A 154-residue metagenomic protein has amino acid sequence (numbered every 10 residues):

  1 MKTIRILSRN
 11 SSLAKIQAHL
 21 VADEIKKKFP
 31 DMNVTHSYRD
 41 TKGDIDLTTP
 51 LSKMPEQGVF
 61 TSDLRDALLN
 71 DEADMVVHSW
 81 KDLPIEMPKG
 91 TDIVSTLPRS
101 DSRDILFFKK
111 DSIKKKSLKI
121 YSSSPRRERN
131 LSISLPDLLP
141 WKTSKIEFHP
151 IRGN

Functional and structural regions predicted by a protein language model:
M1-N154: Domain-level signature for soluble enzymes in the chorismate/prephenate branch of the shikimate pathway
